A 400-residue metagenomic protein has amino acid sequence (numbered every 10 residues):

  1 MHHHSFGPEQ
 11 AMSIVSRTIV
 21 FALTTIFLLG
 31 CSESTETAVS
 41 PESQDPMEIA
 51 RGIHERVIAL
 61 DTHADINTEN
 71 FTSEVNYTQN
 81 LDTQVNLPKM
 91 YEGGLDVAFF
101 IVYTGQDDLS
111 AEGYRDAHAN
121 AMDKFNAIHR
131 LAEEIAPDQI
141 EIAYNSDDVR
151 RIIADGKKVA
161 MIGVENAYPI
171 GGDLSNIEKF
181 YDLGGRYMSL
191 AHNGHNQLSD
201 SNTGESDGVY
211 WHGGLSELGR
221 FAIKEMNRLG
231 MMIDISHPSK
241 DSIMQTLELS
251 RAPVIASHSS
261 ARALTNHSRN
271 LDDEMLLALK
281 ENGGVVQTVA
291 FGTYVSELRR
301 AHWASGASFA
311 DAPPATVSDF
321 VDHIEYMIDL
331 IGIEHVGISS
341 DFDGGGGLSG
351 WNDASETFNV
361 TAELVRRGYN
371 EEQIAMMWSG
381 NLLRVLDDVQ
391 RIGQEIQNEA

Functional and structural regions predicted by a protein language model:
H4, R130, K179, E225-R228: Residue-level signal for well-ordered alpha-helical scaffold segments within enzymatic catalytic domains
S5-I19: Bacterial N-terminal signal peptides that target proteins for export
V20-L28: Bacterial N-terminal signal peptides
S32-H212, N266-A400: N-terminal hydrophobic targeting/anchoring segments and the immediately downstream early-domain regions of hydrolases
D182-R269: Divalent metal-binding pocket/active-site signature
